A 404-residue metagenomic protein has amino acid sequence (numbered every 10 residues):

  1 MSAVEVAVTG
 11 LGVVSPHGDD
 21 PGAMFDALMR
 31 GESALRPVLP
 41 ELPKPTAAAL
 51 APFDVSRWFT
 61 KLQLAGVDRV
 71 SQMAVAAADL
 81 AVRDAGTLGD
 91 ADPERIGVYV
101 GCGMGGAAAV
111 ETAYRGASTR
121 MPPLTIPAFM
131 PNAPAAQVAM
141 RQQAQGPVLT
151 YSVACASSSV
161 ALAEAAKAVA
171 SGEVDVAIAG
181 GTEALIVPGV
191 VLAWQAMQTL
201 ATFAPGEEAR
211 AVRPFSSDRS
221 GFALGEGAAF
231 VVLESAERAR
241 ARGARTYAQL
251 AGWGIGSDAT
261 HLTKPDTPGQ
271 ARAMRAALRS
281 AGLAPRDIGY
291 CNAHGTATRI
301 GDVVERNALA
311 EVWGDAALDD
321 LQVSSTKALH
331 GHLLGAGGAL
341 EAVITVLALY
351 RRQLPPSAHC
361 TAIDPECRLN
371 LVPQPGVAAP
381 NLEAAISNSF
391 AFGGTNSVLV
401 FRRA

Functional and structural regions predicted by a protein language model:
M1-A3, R36-A76, M104-E164, E173 (+2 more regions): Conserved catalytic cysteine-centered active-site region of acyl-thioester-dependent Claisen-condensing enzymes
M1-Q63, C102, E237-Q249, V343-S357 (+1 more regions): ACP-dependent fatty acid/polyketide chain-elongation machinery
M1-V8, D90-P93, A281-D287, A316-D319 (+1 more regions): Flexible, low-complexity linker/loop segments at domain and module junctions
V4-T9, E32-P37, E207-A281, G289-Y290 (+1 more regions): Condensing-enzyme catalytic core mediating Claisen C-C bond formation in acyl metabolism
V8-G10, L28, A78, V98 (+10 more regions): Conserved small-residue
M73-A85, P134, A161, E234-A236 (+5 more regions): Short, well-ordered amphipathic alpha-helical segments that serve as non-catalytic structural scaffolds within diverse
Y99, N132, A136-A139, E207-A228 (+2 more regions): Polyanion-binding loop/helix "lid" in catalytic or ligand-binding cores
E173-F215, R219-S220, G252-T267, G295-V303 (+1 more regions): Acyl-CoA/ACP chain-elongation machinery
